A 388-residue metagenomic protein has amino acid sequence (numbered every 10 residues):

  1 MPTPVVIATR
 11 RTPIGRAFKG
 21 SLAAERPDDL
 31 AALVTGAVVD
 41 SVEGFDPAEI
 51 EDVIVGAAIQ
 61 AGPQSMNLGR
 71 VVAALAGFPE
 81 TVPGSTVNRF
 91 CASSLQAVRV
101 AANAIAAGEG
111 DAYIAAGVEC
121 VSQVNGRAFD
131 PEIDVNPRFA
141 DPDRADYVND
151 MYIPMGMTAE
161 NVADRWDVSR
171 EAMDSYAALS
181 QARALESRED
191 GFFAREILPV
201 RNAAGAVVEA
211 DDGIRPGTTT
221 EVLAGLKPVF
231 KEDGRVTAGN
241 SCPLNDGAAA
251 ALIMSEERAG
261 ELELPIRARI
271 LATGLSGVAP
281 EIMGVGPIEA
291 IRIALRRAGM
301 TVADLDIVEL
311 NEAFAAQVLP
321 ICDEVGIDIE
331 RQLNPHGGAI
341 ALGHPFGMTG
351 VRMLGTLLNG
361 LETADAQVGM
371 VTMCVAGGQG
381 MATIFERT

Functional and structural regions predicted by a protein language model:
M1-A58, G62-V72, A76, P83 (+6 more regions): Conserved active-site "lid/cap" helical segment
M1-P27, E221-V285, E289, I293-R297 (+3 more regions): Condensing-enzyme catalytic core mediating Claisen C-C bond formation in acyl metabolism
R11-P13, A24, D28-L33, G44 (+2 more regions): N-terminal extracellular/periplasmic Venus flytrap/periplasmic-binding protein-like
E25, A57-D111, D150-M157, G217-P243 (+2 more regions): Conserved catalytic cysteine-centered active-site region of acyl-thioester-dependent Claisen-condensing enzymes
V87-E119, A163-F192, A250-E257, P345-A366 (+1 more regions): Active-site-proximal alpha-helical scaffold in enzymes
G110-R165: Flexible glycine-/small-residue-enriched beta->alpha junction loops that bind anionic phosphate/pyrophosphate groups
M157-E160, F193, L198, A203 (+1 more regions): Active-site pocket-lining segment
